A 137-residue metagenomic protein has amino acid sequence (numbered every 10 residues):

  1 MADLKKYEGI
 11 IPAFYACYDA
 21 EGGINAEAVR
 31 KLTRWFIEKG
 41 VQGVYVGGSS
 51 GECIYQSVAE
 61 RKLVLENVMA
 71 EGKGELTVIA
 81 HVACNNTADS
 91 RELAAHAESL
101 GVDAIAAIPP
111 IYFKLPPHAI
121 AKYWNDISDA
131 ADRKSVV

Functional and structural regions predicted by a protein language model:
A2-P12, C17-V137: Active-site beta->alpha loop and helix N-cap motifs at the rims of alpha/beta catalytic domains
